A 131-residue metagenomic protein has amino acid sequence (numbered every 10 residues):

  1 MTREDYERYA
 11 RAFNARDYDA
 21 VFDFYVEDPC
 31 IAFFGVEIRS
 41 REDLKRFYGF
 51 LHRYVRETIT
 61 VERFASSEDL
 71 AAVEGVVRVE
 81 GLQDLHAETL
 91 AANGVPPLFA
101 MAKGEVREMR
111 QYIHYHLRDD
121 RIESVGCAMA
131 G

Functional and structural regions predicted by a protein language model:
M1-G131: C-terminal and inter-domain tail/linker signature
